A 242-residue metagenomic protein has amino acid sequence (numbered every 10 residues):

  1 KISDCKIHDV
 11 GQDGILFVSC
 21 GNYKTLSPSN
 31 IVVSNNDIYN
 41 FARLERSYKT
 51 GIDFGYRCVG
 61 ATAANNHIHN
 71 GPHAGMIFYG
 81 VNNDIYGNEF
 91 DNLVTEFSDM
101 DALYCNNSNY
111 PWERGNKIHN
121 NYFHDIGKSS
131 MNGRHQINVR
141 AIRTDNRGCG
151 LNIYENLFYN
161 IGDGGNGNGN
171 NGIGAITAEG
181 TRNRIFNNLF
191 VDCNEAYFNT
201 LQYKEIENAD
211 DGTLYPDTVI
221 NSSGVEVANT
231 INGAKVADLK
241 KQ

Functional and structural regions predicted by a protein language model:
K1-Q12, L26-A42, V59-P72, V81-T95 (+6 more regions): Right-handed parallel beta-helix
G11-F17, L26, A42-T50, P72-Y79 (+4 more regions): Short glycine/acidic-rich loop motifs that flank beta-strands on beta-rich extracellular proteins
C20-G21: Asp-box/WD-like beta-propeller blade repeats and closely related beta-sheet repeat scaffolds
N106: Sequence context of c-type cytochrome heme-c attachment sites
K204-I206: Flexible, surface-exposed loop regions and adjacent strand-edge segments of Gram-negative outer-membrane beta-barrel
T230-K240: C-terminal low-complexity, glycine/proline- and small-hydrophobic-enriched intrinsically disordered tails that act as
